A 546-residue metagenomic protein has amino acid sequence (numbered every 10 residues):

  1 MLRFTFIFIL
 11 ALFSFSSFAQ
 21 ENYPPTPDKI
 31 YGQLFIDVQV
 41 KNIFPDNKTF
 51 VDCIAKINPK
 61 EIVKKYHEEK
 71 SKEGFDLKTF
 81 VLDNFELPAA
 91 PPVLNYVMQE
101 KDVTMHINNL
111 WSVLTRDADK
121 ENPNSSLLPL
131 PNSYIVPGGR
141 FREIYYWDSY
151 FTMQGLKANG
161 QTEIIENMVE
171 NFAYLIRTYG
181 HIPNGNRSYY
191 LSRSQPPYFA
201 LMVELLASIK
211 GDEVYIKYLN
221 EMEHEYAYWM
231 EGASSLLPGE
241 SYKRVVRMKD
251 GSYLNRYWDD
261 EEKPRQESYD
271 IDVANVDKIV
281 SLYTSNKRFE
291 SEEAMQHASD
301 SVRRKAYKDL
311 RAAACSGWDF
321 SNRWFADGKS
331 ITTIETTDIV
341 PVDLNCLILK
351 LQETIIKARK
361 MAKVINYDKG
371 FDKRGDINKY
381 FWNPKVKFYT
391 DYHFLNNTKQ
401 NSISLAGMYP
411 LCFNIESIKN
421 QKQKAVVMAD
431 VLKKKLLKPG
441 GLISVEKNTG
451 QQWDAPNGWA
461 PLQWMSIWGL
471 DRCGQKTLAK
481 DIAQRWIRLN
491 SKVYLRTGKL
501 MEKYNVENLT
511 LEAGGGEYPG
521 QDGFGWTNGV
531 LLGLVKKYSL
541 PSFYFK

Functional and structural regions predicted by a protein language model:
T5-S14: Bacterial N-terminal signal peptides
I30, L34-E143, M168-A173, Y179-I182 (+4 more regions): Extended glycan-interaction surfaces of carbohydrate-active proteins
H106, Q161-F172, E213-M230, V302 (+3 more regions): Extended, well-ordered alpha-helical scaffold segments
Y145-F172, A406-I418, Q463-K476: Alpha-helical support elements that line or immediately flank enzyme active sites and cofactor-binding pockets
G155, M202, L351, A358 (+3 more regions): Core register positions within helices of long alpha-helical scaffolds
I176-Y218: Aromatic/His-enriched, Gly/Pro-containing loop or helix-boundary segments that lie immediately adjacent to catalytic
I334-A362, Q452-W464, G469-C473, T477: Long, repeat-rich segments with strong aromatic
